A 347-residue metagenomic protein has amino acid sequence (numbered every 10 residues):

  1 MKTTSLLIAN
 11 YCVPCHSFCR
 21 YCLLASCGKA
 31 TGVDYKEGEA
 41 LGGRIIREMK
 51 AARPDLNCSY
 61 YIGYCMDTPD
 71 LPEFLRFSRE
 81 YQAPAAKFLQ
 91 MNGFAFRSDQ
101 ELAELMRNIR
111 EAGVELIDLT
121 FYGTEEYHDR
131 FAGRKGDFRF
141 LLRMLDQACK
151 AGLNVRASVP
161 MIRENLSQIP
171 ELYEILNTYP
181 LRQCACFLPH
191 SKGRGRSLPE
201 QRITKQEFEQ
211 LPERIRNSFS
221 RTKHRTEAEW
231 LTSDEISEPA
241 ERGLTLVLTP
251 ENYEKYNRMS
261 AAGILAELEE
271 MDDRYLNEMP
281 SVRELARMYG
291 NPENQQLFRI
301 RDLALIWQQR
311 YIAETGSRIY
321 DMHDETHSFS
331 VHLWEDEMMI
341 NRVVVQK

Functional and structural regions predicted by a protein language model:
M1, S260-K347: Radical SAM enzyme core and accessory elements
M1-G28, K50, D55-I62, P250-E251: N-terminal pre-triad scaffold of radical SAM enzymes
L6, S26-E39, A52-P69, Q82-Q100 (+3 more regions): Core AdoMet radical
C15-Y21, D118, E126-Y127, G193-S197: Short acidic/His/Gly/Ser-rich catalytic and metal-binding motifs that mark active-site loops of diverse hydrolases
A25, A30-V33, G38, Y122 (+4 more regions): Radical SAM enzyme [4Fe-4S]-AdoMet core and its adjacent flexible, acidic and glycine-rich loops/tails across
G38-E48: Domain-level signature for proteins that mediate thiol-based redox and metal-cofactor handling
G42, S98-N108, S167-Y173: Short, acidic/polar
E48-R53, L75-Q82, E104-V114, D146-K150 (+1 more regions): Acidic (Asp/Glu)-rich catalytic clusters
